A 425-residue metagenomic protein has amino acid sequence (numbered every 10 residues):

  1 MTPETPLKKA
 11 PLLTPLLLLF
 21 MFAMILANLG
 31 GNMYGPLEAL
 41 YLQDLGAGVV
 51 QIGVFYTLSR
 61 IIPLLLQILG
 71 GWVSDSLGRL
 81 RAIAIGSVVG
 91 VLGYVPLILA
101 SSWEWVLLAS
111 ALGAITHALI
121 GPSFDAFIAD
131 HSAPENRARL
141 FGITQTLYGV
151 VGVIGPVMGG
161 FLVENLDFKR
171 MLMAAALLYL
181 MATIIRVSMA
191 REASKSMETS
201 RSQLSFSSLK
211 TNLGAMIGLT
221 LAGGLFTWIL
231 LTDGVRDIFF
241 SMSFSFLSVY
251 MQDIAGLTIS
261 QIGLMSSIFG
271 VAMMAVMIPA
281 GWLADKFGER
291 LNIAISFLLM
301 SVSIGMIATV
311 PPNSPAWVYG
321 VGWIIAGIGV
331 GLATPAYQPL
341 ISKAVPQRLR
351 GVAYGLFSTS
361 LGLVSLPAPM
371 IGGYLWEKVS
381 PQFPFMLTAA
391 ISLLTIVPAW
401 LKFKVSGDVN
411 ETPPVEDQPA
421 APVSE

Functional and structural regions predicted by a protein language model:
T2-T14, E192-W228, P419-E425: Juxtamembrane intracellular "pre-TM" segments in multi-pass secondary transporters
A10-R60, L225-T232, R236-A255: Helix-loop boundary and gating motifs at the non-cytosolic
R60-I68, G152-V153, G270-M274, I278 (+1 more regions): Residue-level signature of mid-helix packing/kink "hotspots" within the transmembrane helices of 12-pass Major
L66-G78, V163, V276-G288, W376: Helix-to-loop junctions at the C-terminal end of transmembrane segments in multipass secondary transporters
S76-S87, K286-F297: Cytoplasmic membrane-interface "Motif A"-like loop-to-helix N-cap segments of 12-TM Major Facilitator Superfamily
V88-S101, L299-P312: C-terminal ends and interior cores of transmembrane alpha-helices in multi-pass membrane transporters/permeases
A111-Y148: Cytoplasmic helix-loop-helix junction between adjacent transmembrane helices in 12-TM secondary transporters
L177-E198, P398-F403: C-terminal membrane-cytosol helix-exit motif in multi-pass small-molecule transporters
